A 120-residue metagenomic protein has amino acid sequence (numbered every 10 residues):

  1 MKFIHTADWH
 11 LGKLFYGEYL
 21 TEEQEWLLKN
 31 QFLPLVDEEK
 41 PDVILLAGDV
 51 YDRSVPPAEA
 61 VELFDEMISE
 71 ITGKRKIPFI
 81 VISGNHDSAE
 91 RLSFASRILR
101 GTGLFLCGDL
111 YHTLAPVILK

Functional and structural regions predicted by a protein language model:
M1-M67, K76: N-terminal active-site segment of His-dependent metallophosphoesterases
P56, L63, G73, I80-K120: His/Asp/Glu-rich metal-coordinating catalytic cores of metallo-dependent phosphodiesterases/hydrolases acting on
E70: Active-site catalytic microenvironments for nucleophilic, acid-base chemistry
